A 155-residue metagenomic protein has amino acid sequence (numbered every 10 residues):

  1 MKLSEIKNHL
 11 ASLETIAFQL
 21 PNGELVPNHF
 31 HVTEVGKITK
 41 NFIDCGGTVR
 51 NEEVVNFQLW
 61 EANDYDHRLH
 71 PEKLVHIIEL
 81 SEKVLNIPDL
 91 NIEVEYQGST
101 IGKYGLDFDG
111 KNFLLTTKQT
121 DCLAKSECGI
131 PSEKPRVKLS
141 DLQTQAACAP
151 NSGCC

Functional and structural regions predicted by a protein language model:
S4-E34: Small/polar-rich, solvent-exposed N-terminal microdomains that initiate assembly or binding
L13, P27-H29, R50-V54, I87-D89: Short connector loops at helix/strand junctions that flank enzyme active sites, especially segments positioning acidic
V26-T48: Short, solvent-exposed beta-alpha or beta-beta edge segments that form flexible loop/patches at the rim of ligand
F42-I43, E72-L74: Structured interface patches
N51-D64: Short glycine-rich, basic-tinged beta-strand/loop micro-motifs
Y65-P71: Short, conserved charged micro-motifs
H76, L80-E133: Helix-rich interaction surfaces within compact, conserved domain-sized segments that mediate assembly or partner
T120-C155: Cysteine-cluster motifs in flexible loop/terminal segments that predominantly coordinate metals
